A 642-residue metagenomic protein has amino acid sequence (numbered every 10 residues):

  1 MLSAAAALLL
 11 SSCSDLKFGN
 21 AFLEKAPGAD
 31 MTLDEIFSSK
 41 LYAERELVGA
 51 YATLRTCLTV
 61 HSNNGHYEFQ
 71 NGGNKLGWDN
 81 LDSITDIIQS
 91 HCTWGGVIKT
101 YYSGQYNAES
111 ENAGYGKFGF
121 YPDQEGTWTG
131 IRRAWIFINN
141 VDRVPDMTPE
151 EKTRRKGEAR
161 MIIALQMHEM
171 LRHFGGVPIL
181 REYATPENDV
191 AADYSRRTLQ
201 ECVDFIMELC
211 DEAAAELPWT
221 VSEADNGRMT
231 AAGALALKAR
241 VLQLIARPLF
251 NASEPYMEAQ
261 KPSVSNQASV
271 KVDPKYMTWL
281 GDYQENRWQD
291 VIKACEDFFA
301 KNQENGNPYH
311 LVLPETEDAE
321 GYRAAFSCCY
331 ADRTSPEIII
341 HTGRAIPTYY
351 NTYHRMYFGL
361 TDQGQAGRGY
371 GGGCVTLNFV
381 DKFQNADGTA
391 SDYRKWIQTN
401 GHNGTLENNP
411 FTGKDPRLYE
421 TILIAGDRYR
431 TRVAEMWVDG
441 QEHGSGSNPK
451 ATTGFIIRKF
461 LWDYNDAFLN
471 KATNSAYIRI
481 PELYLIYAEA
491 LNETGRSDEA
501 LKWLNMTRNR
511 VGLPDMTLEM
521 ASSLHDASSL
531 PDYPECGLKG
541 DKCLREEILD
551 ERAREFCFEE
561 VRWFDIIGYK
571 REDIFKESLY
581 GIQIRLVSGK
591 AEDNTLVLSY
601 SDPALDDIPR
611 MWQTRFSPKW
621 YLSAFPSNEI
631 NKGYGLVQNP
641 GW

Functional and structural regions predicted by a protein language model:
M1-S11: Sec-dependent bacterial lipoprotein signal peptides
S12-L16, T127, F205, K261-Y283 (+7 more regions): Long, intrinsically disordered, low-complexity segments
S14-V97, G175-V177, E212, A231-L235 (+3 more regions): An aromatic- and glycine-enriched ligand-binding surface/loop that stacks and positions planar moieties
T32-V48, A52-S62, Q89-F174, V190-A231 (+9 more regions): Conserved, well-structured interaction surfaces
L54, G130, I138, I163 (+7 more regions): Structural recognition of the beta-strand scaffold that forms the well-ordered cores of secreted hydrolase catalytic
V144-T153, E216-R228, N251-Y276, E519-M520 (+1 more regions): Short helix/loop segment immediately N-terminal to the Walker
Y183, D193-L199, L249-K293, N474-N505: Acidic, serine/threonine/proline-rich low-complexity intrinsically disordered regions
G227-L237, V241, S475-L483, V561-I567 (+1 more regions): Amphipathic alpha-helical protein-interaction segments enriched in hydrophobic
